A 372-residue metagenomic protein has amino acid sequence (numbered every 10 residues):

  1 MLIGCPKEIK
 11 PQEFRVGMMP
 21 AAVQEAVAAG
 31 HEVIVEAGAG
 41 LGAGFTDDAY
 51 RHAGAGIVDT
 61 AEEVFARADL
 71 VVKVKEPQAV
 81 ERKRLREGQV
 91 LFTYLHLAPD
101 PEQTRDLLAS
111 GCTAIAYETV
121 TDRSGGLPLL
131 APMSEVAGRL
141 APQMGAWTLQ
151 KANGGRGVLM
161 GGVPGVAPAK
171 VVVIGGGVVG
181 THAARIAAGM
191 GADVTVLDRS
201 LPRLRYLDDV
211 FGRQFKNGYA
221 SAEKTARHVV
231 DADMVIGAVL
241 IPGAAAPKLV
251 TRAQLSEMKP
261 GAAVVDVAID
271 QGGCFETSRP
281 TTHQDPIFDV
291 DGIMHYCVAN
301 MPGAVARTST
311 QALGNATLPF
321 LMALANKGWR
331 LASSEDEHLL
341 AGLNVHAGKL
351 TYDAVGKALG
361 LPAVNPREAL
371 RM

Functional and structural regions predicted by a protein language model:
L2, E8, A79-K170, V298-N300: Glycine/serine-rich phosphate-binding loop and adjoining beta1-alpha1 elements at the start of nucleotide-handling
L2-S110: An N-terminal-biased, well-structured beta-alpha scaffold segment characteristic of Rossmann-like dinucleotide-binding
P6-G44, A152-G237, I287: Glycine-rich phosphate/diphosphate-binding loop of Rossmann-like nucleotide-binding domains
G56-A61, I115, K216-S221: Short acidic-hydrophobic, aromatic-tinged amphipathic segments that line or gate anion-handling sites
D69, K75-E76, L95-H96, S221 (+3 more regions): Short glycine-/small-residue-rich Rossmann-like dinucleotide-binding loops
E118-M144, T148-L159, I269, C274-M372: Adenosine-phosphate binding glycine-rich loop
D209-G292: Rossmann-like adenosine-cofactor binding region
